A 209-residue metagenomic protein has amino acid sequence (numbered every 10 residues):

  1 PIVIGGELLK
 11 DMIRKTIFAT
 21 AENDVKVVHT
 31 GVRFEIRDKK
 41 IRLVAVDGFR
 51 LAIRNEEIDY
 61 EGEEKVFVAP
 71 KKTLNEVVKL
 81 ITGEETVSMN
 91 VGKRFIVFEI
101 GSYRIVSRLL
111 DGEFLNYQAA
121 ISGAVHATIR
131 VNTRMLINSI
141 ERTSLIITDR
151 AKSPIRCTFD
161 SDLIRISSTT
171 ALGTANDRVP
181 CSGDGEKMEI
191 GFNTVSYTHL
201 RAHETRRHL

Functional and structural regions predicted by a protein language model:
P1-S196, L200-R201, R206-R207: Structural preference for solvent-exposed beta-strand-turn elements and adjacent flexible terminal/loop segments within
